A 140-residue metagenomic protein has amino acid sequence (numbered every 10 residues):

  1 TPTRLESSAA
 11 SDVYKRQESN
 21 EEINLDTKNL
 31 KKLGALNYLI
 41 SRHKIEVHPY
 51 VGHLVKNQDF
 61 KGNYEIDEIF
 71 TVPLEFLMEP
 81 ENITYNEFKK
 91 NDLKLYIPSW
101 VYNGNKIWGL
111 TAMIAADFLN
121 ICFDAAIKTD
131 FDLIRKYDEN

Functional and structural regions predicted by a protein language model:
T1-A10, Y14: Single conserved hydrophobic/aromatic residue that forms the stacking wall/gate of nucleotide- or nucleobase-binding
E6, I107, T111: Hydrophobic (often cysteine-bearing) scaffold residues that line and stabilize catalytic clefts of nucleotide/cofactor
S11-D12, R16-N103, I107, D117-N140: Unchanged
